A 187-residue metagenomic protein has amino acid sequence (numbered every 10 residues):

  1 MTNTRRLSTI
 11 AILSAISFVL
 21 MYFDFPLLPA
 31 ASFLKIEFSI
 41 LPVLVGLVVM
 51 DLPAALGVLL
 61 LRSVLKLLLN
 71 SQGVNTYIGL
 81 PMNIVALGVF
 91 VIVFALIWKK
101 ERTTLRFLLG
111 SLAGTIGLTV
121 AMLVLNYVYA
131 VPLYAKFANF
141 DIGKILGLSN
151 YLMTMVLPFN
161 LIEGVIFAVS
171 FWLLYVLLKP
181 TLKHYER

Functional and structural regions predicted by a protein language model:
M1-R187: Loop-helix junctions at membrane interfaces
